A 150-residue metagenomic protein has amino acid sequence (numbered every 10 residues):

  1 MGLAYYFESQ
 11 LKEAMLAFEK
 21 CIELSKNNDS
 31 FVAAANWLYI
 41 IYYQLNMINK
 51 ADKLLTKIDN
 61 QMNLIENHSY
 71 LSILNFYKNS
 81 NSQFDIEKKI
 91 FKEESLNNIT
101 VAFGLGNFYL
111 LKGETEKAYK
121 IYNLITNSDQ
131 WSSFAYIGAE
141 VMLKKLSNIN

Functional and structural regions predicted by a protein language model:
L3, I40-Y42, N107, E140-V141 (+1 more regions): Residue-level recognition of tetratricopeptide repeat
K20, K57, N123-L124: The canonical alpha-helical register within tetratricopeptide repeats
S25, Q61-M62, D129-Q130: Alpha-helical junction/boundary sensor with strong preference for TPR arrays
A35-W37, Y42, A102, A135 (+1 more regions): TPR repeat positional signature
T56-E94: Alpha-helical adaptor scaffolds
